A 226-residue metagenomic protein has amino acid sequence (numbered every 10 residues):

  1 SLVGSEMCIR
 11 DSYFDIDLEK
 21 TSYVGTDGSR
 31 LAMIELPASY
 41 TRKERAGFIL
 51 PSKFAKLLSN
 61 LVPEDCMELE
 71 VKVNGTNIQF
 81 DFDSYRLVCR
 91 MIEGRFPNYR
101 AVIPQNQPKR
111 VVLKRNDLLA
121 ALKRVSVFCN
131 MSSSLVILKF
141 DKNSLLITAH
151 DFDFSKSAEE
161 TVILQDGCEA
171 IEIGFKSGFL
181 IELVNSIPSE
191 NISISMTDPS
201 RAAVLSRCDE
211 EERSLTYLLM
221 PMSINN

Functional and structural regions predicted by a protein language model:
S1, S22-D65, E70-N226: DNA polymerase sliding clamps and clamp-related checkpoint/processivity subunits
L2-I9: Short, small-residue-biased leader/transition segments that mark boundaries at the very start of proteins
E6, D15-I16, P63: Solvent-exposed alpha-helices and their adjacent loops that cap or buttress functional pockets in soluble metabolic
R10-S22: Aromatic- and glycine-enriched pocket-lining scaffold segments that form the walls of small-molecule binding clefts
